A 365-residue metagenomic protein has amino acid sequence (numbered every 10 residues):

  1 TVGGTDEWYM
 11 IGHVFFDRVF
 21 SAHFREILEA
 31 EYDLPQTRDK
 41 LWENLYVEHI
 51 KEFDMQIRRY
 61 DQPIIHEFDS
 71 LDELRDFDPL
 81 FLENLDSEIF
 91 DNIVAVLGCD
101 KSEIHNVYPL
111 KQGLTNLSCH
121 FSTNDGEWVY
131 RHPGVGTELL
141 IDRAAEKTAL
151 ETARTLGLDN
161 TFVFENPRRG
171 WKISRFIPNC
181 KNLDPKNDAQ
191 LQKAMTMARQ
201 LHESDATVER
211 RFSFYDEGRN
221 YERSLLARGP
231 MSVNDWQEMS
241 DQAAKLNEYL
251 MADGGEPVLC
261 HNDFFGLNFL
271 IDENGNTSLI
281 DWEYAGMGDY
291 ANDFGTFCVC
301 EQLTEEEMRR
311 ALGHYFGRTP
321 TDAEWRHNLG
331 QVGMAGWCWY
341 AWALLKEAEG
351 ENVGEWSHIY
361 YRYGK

Functional and structural regions predicted by a protein language model:
T1-Q36: Conserved core of the sugar-phosphate nucleotidyltransferase
M10-V14, I64, E256, C260: Glycine/small-residue-rich pyrophosphate-binding loop that anchors the diphosphate of NDP-sugar donors
V47-Y60: Catalytic donor-sugar/metal-binding loop of nucleotide-sugar-dependent glycosyltransferases
D78, L82-D86, N234, W342-K365: ATP/Mg2+ or Mg2+-diphosphate-binding catalytic cores that bind nucleotide phosphates or diphosphates via glycine-rich
D86-N106, A206-N262, E273-N274, P320: An alpha-helical support segment within catalytic cores of ATP-dependent transferases
Y108-Y130, A244-N292: Active-site acidic catalytic loop and adjacent metal/ATP-binding pocket of ATP-dependent phosphoryl transfer enzymes
Y108-Y215, E222, A227-E238, G254: ATP-binding pocket architecture of kinase catalytic cores
A291-P320, M334-E351: Active-site activation/catalytic loop segments of kinase-like enzymes and analogous catalytic loops in related
